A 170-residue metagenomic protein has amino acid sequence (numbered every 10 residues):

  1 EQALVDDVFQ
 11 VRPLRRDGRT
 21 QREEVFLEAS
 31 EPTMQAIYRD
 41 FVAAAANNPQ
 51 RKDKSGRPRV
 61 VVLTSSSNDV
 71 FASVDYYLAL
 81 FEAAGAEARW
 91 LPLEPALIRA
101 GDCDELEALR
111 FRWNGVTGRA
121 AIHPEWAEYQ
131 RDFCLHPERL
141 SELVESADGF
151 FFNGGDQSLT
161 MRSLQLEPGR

Functional and structural regions predicted by a protein language model:
E1-P168: Extended, subdomain-level signal for the structured scaffold at the beginning of enzyme domains
